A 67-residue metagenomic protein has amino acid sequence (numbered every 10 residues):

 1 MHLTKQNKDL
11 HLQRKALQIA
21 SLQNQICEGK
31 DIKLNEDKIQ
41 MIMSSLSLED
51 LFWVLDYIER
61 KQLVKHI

Functional and structural regions predicted by a protein language model:
H2-M41: N-terminal acidic leader/helix
L34-I67: Short, charge-rich amphipathic interface segments used for partner binding and complex assembly
